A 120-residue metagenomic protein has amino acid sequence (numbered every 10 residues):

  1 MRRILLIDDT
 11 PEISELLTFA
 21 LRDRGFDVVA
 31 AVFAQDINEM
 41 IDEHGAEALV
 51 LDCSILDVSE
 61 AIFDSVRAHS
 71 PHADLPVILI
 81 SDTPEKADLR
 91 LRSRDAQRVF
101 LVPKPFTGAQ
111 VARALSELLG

Functional and structural regions predicted by a protein language model:
D8: Conserved acidic carboxylate
P11-V29, A96: Two-component/phosphorelay signaling modules centered on CheY-like receiver
F19-R24, M40, S93, A114: Alpha-helical interaction/dimerization surfaces of two-component signaling modules
A30-A48, L56: Acidic, metal-coordinating helix/loop segments flanking the phosphotransfer/catalytic sites of two-component signaling
D42-H44, R67-D74: Conserved phosphotransfer cores of two-component systems
L51-A68, D88: Conserved phosphotransfer microenvironments
E60-A61, T83-V102, A109, R113: Alpha4 helix (beta4-alpha4-beta5 surface) of REC/receiver domains from two-component response regulators
D74-K86: A short, hydrophobic beta-strand element within the central beta-sheet of small alpha/beta folds
